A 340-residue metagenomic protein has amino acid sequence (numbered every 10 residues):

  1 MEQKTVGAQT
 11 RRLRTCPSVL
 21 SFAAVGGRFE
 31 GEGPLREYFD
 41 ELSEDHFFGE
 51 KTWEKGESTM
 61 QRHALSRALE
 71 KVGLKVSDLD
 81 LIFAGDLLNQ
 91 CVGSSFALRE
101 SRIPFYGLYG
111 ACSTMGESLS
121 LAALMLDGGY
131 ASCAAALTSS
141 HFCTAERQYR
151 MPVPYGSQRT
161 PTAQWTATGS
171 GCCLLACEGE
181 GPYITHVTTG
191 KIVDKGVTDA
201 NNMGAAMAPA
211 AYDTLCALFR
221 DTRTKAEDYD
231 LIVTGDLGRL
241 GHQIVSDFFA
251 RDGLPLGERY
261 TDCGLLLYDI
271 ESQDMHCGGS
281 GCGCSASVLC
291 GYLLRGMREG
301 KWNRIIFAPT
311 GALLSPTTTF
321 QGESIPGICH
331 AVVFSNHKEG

Functional and structural regions predicted by a protein language model:
M1-E54, P152-C216, D221-T224, P255-D274 (+2 more regions): Condensing-enzyme catalytic core mediating Claisen C-C bond formation in acyl metabolism
V19, W53-C112, D228-Q243, D247: Conserved beta-ketoacyl condensing-enzyme motif
L20, F83-G85, A134-S140, L175 (+1 more regions): Short beta-strand segments
E30-E32, G93-S95, A145-R150, Q243-V245 (+1 more regions): Short acidic, glycine/serine/threonine-rich loops at helix termini
E57-G73, L119-L121, A206-D221, V288-L293: Short, well-ordered amphipathic alpha-helical segments that serve as non-catalytic structural scaffolds within diverse
G85-Q90, C112-S113, T138-T144, G190-I192 (+2 more regions): Acidic, glycine-rich active-site loops and adjacent beta-strand->loop/helix elements that engage anionic groups
Y109-L137, L175, S280-K301: Active-site-proximal alpha-helical scaffold in enzymes
V233-L294: Internal helical hairpin/lid segments
